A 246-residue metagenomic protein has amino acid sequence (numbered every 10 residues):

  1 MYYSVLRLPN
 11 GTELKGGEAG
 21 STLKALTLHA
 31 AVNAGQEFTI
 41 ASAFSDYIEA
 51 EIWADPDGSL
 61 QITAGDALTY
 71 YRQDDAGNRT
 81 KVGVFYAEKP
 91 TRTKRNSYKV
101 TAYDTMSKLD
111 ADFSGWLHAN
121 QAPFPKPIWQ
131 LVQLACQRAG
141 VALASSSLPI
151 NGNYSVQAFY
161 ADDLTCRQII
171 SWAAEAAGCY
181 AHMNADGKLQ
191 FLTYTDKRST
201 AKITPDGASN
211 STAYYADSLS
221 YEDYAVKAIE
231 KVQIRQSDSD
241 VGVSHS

Functional and structural regions predicted by a protein language model:
M1, V5-A43: Solvent-exposed edge beta-strands and adjacent loop segments that serve as assembly or binding interfaces
M1-A19, S171, E175, Y180-S246: Acidic, small/polar-enriched beta strand-loop surface segments
Y2, A54-A142: Surface-exposed cap/loop segments at beta↔alpha junctions
H29-G65: Extracellular/virion structural assembly segments
G35-E37, K108-Q133, S146-W172: Short acidic/polar beta-strand-loop edge motifs in secreted extracellular and Gram-negative envelope-associated
S45-E49, K94-K99, D186-K188: A generic structural signal for beta-strand entry/edge sites
S45-Y47, G65, V82, A216 (+2 more regions): Surface-exposed or flexible loop/turn and strand-edge residues in extracellular/cell-surface modules
A87, A102-D104, Y154-F159, T200-G207 (+1 more regions): Extracellular, surface-exposed passenger/stalk and repeat segments of large secreted bacterial proteins
